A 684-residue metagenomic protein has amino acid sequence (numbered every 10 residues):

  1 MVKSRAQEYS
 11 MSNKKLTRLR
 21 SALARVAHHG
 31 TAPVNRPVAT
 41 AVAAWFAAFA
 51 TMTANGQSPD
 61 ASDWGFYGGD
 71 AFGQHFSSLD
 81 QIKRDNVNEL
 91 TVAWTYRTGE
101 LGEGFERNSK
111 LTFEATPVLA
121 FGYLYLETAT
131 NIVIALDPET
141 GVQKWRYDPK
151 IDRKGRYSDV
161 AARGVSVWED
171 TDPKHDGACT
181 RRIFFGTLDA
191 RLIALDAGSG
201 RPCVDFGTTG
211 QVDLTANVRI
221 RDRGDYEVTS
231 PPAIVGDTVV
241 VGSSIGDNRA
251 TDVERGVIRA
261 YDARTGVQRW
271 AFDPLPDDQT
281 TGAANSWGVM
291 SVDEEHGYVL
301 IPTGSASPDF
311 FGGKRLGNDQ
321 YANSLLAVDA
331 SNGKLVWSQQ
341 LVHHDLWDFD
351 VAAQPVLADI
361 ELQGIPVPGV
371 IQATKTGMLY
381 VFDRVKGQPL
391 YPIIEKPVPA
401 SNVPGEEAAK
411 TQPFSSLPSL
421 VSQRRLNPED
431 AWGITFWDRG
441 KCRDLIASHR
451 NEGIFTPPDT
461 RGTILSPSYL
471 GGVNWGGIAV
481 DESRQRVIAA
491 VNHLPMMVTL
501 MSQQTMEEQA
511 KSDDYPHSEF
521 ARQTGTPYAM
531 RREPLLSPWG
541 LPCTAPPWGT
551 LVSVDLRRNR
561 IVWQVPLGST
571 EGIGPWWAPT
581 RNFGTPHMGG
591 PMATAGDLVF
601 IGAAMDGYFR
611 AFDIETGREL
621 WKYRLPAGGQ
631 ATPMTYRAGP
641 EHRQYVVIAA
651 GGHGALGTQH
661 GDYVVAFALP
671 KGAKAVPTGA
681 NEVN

Functional and structural regions predicted by a protein language model:
M1-N35: N-terminal secretory signal peptides that target proteins for export/translocation
G30-P33, P37-T53: Bacterial N-terminal signal peptides
A54-I82, T411-L420, R425, D430-W432 (+2 more regions): N-terminal pre-domain segments of enzymes
G56, S77-V87, V92-Y125, K150 (+2 more regions): Asp/Glu-centered strand-loop micro-motifs enriched in Gly/Pro and often flanked by an aromatic residue
Q57-T95, I434-D459, I561: Blade/loop signatures of beta-propeller domains
W64-G68, S109-T130, Y157-R191, G224-A250 (+12 more regions): Repeat-blade elements of multi-bladed beta-propeller folds
N88-L101, V133-G155, E169-K174, L192-R223 (+9 more regions): Extracytoplasmic/lumenal domain signature
Q412, S416-L494, Q503-M506, E519 (+2 more regions): Long, low-complexity segments enriched in small/aliphatic residues
